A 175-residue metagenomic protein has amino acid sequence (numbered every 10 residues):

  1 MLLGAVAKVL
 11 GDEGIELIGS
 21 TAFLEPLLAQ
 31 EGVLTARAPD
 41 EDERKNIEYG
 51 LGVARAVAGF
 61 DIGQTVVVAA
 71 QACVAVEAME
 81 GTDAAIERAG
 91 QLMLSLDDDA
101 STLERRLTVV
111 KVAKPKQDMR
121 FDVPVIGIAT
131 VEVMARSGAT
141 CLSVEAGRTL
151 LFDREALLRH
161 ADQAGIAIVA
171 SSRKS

Functional and structural regions predicted by a protein language model:
M1-A5, G11-D12, E16-I18: Active-site loop-to-helix "anion-binding N-cap" substructures in soluble metabolic enzymes
A5, A84-S175: Feature captures the catalytic cores and cofactor-binding loops of soluble hydro-lyases/lyases that act on carboxylate
V9-D12, A56, R136, Q163: Residues at alpha-helix termini
E13, L17-I128: Conserved mixed alpha/beta catalytic, RNA-binding, or beta-rich assembly cores of soluble enzyme, regulatory
